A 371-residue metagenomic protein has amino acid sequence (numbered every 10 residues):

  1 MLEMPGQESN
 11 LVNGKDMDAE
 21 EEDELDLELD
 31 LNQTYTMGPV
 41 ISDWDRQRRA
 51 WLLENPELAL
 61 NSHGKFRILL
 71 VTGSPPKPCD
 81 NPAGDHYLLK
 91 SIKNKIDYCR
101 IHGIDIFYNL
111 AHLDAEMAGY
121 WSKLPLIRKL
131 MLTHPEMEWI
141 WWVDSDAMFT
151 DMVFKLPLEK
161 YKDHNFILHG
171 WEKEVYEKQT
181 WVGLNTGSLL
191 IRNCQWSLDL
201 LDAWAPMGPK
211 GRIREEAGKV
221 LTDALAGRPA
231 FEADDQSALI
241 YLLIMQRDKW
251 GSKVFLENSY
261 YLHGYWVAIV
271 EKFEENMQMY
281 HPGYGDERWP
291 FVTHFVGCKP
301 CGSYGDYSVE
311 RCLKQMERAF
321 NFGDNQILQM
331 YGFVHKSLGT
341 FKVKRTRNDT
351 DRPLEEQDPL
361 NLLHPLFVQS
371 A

Functional and structural regions predicted by a protein language model:
M1-M137, T340-S370: N-terminal anchoring/stem segment of glycosyltransferases
N61-K65, H134, E159-K162, T180-L184 (+1 more regions): Extracellular/periplasmic catalytic domains that process cell-envelope and extracellular macromolecules
H63, G84, L88, E116-Y120 (+4 more regions): Aromatic-acidic/polar surface patches that form glycan- and anion
F66, K123, V143, L184-G187 (+2 more regions): Residues that flank catalytic or metal-binding motifs in active/ligand-binding sites
A111, S145-A147: Short acidic donor-binding/metal-coordinating loop in glycosyltransferase active sites
S122-P125, K129, W196-S370: Catalytic core and acceptor-binding pocket of nucleotide-sugar-dependent glycosyltransferases
I140: Short aromatic/hydrophobic "clamp" motif used to bind/position activated sugar donors
A147-C194, R214: Conserved donor-nucleotide/metal-binding helix-loop-beta segment in metal-dependent transferases, i.e., the alpha-helix
